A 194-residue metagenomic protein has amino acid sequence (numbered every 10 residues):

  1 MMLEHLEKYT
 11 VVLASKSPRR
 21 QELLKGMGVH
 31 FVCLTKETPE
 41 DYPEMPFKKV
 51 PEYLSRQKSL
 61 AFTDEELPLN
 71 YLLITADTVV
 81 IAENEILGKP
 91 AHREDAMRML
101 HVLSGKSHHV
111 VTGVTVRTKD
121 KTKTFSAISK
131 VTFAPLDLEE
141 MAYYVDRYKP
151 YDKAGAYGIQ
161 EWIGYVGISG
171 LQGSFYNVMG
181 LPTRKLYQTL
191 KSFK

Functional and structural regions predicted by a protein language model:
M2-V29: N-terminal beta1-alpha1 ligand-phosphate binding loop
H5-E7, V12, M45-K194: Anionic-ligand binding patches
K16, K36, K119: Cofactor-binding loop segments of dinucleotide-utilizing enzymes, especially the Rossmann-like FAD- and NAD(P)+-binding
P18, T38, T183: Short, glycine/serine-rich, charged loops/turns that create anion-binding and catalytic segments at active sites
E22-G26, P43, E65-E66: Short loop/helix-cap segments at secondary-structure boundaries that form the rim of catalytic
F31-V32, T78: Short, solvent-exposed secondary-structure junction/capping segments
V32-E40: A short beta-strand-loop structural module common to alpha/beta enzyme folds
